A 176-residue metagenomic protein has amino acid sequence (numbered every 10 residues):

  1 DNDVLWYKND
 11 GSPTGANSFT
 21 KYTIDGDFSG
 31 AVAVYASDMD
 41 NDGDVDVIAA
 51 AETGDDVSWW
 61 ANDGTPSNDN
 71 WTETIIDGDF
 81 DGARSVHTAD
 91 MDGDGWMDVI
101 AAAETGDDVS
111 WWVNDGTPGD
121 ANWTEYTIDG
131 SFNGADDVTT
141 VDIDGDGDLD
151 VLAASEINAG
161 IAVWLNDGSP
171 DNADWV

Functional and structural regions predicted by a protein language model:
D1, G43-V45, G95-M97, G147-L149: Glycine-aliphatic tripeptides that mark coil-to-beta-strand junctions in extracellular and membrane proteins
D3-Y7, D56-W60, D108-W112, G160-W164: A short loop-to-beta-strand structural motif that recurs across blades of beta-propeller domains
K8-S29, A61-D81, V113-N133, L165-V176: Blade-edge motifs of beta-propeller repeat domains
D10, T53, D63, T105 (+2 more regions): Residue-level signature of beta-propeller blades and closely related beta-rich strand-turn architectures in secreted
A31, G54, A83, G106 (+2 more regions): Short coil/loop residues immediately preceding or within conserved phosphate-binding loops of NTP-utilizing enzyme
V32-N41, R84-M91, D136-I143: Beta-propeller blade termini
V47-A51, V99-A103, V151-S155: Hydrophobic beta-strand segments that make up the repeating blades of beta-propeller and related beta-repeat
